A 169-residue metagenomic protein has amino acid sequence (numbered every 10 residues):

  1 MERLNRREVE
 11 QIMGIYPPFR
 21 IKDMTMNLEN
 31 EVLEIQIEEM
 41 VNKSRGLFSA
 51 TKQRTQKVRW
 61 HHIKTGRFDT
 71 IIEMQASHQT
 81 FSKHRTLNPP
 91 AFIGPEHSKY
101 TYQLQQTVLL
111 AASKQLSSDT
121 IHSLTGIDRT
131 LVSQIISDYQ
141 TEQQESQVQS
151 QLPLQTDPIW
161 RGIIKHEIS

Functional and structural regions predicted by a protein language model:
M1-P90: Short, conserved DNA-binding cores of transcription-related domains
L4, I168-S169: Long, low-complexity interaction regions most often at the N-terminus
H61-I168: Short, positively charged, Gly/Tyr-enriched micro-motifs that form contact patches at catalytic or ligand/partner
